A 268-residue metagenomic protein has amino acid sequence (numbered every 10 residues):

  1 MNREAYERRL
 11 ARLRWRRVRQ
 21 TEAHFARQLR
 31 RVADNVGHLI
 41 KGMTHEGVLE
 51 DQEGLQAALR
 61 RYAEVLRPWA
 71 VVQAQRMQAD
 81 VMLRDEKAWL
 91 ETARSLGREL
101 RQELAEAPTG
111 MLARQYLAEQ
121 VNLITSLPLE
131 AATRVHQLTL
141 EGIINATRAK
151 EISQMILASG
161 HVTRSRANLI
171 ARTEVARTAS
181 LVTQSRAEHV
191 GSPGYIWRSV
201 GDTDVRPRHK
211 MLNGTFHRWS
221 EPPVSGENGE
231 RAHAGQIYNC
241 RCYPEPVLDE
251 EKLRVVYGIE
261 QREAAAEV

Functional and structural regions predicted by a protein language model:
M1-H161, L248-V268: N-terminal leader/targeting and assembly helices and adjacent pre-domain segments
H161-V162, R166-A264: Acidic, glycine-rich two-metal-ion catalytic cores of nucleic acid-processing enzymes
